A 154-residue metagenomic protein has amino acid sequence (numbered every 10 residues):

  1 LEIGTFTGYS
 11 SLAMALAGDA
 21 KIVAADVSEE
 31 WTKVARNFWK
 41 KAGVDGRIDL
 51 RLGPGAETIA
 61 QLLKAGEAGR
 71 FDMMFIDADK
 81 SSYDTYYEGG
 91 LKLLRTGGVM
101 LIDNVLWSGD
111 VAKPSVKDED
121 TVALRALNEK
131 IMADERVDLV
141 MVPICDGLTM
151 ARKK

Functional and structural regions predicted by a protein language model:
L1-K154: S-adenosylmethionine/decaboxylated-SAM
